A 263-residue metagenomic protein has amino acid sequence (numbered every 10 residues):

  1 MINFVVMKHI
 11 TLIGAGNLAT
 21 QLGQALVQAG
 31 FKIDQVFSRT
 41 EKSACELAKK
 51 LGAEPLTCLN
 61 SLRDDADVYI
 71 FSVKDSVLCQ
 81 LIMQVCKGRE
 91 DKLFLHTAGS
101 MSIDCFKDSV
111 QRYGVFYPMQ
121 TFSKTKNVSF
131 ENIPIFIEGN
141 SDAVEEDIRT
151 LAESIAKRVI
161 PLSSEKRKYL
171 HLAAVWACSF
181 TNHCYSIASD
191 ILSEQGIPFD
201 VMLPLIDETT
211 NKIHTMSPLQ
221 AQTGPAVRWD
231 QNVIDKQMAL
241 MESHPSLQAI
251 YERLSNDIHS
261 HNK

Functional and structural regions predicted by a protein language model:
I2-C58: NAD(P)+-binding Rossmann beta1-loop-alpha1 motif at the extreme N-terminus of oxidoreductases
H9, F31-Q35, D65-Y69, R89-F94 (+1 more regions): Short active-site oxyanion
T20, Q24-Q28, K49, M83 (+3 more regions): Short, well-ordered alpha-helices that flank and scaffold nucleotide-derived cofactor binding pockets
F31-K32, Q111, K157, I197: Short phosphate-binding/catalytic loops that engage adenosine nucleotides
E41-C45, K49-N127: Rossmann-like NAD(P)(H) cofactor-binding subdomain of soluble oxidoreductases
S43, L47-K50, N127-Y169, A177-H214: Internal alpha-helical scaffold of NAD(P)-dependent oxidoreductase catalytic cores
D207-K263: Interdomain hinge/lid region at the active-site interface of Rossmann-like NAD(P)-dependent oxidoreductases
